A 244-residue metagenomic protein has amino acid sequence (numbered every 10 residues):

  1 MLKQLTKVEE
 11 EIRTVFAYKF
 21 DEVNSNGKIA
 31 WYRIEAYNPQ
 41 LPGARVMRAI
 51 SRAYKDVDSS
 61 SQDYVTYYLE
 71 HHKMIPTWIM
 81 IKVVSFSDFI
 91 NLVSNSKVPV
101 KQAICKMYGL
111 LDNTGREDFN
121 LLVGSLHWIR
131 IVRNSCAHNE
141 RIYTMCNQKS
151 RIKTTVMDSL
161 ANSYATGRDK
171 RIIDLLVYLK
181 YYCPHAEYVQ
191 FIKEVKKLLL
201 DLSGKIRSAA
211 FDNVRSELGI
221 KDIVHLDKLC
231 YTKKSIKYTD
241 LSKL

Functional and structural regions predicted by a protein language model:
M1-L244: Amphipathic alpha-helical interface elements
